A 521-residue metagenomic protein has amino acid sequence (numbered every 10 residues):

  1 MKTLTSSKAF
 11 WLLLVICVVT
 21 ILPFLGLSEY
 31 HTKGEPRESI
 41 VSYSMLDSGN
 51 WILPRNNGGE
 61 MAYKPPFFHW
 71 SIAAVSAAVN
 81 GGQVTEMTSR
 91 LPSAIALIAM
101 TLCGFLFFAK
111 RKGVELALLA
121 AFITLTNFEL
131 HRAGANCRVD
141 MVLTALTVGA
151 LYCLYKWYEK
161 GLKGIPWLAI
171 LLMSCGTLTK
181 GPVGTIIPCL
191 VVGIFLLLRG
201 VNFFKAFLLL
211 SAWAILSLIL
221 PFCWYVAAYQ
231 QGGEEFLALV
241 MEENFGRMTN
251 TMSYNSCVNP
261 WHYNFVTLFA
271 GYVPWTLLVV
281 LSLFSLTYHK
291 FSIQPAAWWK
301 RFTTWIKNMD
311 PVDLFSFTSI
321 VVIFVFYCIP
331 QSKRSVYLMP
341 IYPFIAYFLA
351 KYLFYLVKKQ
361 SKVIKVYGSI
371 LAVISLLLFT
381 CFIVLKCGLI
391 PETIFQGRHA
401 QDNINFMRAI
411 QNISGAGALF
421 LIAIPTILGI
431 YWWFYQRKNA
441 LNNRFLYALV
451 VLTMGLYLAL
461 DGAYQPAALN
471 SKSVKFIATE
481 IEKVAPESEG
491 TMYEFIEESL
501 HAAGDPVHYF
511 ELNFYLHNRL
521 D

Functional and structural regions predicted by a protein language model:
M1-K365: Membrane-integral, polyisoprenol-dependent glycosyltransferases of the GT-C/oligosaccharyltransferase superfamily
K2, W167, Y288-D521: Membrane-embedded architecture of ER/inner-membrane glycosylation machinery
